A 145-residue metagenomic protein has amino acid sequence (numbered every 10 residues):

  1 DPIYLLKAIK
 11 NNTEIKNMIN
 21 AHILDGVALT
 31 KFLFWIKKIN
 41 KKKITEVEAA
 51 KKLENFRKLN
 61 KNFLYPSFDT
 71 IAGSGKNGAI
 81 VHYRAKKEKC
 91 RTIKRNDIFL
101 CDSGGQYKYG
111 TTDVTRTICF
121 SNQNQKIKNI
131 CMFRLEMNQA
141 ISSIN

Functional and structural regions predicted by a protein language model:
D1-N145: Active-site neighborhoods and metal-handling regions in enzymes and metal-associated proteins
